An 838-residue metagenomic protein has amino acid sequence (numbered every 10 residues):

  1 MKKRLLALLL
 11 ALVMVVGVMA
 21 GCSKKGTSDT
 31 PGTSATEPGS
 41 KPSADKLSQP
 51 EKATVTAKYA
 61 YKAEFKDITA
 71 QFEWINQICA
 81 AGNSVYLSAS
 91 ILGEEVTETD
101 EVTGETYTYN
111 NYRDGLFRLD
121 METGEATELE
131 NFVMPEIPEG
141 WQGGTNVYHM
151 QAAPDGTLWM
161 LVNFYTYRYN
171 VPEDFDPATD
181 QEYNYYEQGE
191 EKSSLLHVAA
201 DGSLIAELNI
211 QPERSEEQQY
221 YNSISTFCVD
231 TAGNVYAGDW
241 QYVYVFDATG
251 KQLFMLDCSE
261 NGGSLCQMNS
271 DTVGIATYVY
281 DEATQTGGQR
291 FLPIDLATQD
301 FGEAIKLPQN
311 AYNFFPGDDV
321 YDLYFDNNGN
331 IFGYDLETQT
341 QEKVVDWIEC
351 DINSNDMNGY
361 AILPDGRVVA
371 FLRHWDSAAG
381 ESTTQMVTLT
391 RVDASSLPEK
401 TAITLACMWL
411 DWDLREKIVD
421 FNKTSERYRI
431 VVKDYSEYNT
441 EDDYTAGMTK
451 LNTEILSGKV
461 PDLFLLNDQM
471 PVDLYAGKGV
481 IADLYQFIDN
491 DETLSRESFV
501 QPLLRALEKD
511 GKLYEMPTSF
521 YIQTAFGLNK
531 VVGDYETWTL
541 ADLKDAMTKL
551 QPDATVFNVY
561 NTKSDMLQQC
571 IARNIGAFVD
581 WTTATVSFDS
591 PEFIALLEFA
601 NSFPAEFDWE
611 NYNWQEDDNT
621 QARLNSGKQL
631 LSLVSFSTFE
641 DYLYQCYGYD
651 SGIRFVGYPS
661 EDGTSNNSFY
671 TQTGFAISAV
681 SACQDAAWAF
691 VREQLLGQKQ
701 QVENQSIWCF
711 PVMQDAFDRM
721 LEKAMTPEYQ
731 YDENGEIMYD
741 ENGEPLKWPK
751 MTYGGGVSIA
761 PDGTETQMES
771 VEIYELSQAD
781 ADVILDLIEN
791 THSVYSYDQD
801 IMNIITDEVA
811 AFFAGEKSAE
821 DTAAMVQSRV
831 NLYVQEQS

Functional and structural regions predicted by a protein language model:
S23-K24, D29-A81, V85-N110, G115-F117 (+13 more regions): Conserved N-terminal structural module of periplasmic/extracytoplasmic solute-binding proteins
I224-S225, N452-I455, P461-D462, D491-K530 (+3 more regions): A structural signal for short loop-to-beta-strand junctions that line the ligand-binding cleft of periplasmic/secreted
R429-F499, E508, Q621-N625, L630-L631 (+1 more regions): Extracytoplasmic "Venus flytrap"/periplasmic binding protein-like
Y475-G479, Y485, V500-K544, Y560-T585 (+2 more regions): Periplasmic solute-binding protein
Y485-S498, G576-E598, G657-N667, G815: Short, solvent-exposed loop/beta-turn-alpha elements that line the ligand-binding surface or hinge of extracytoplasmic
T583-D617, L643-Y644, S651-Y658: Glycine-centered hinge/linker elements that transmit conformational signals in sensory and ligand-binding systems
C646-Y731, P745-L746, N790: Extracytoplasmic/periplasmic substrate-recognition and gating elements
E733-V830: C-terminal capping/gating helix-and-loop segments adjacent to ligand/active sites or protein-protein/ligand interfaces
